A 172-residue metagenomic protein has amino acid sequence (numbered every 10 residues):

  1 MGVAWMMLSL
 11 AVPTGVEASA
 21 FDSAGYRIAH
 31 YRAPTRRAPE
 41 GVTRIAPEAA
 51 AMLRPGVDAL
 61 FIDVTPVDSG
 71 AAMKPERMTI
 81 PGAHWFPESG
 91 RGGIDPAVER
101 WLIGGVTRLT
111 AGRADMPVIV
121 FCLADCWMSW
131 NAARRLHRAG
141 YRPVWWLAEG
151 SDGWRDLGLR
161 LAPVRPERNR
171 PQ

Functional and structural regions predicted by a protein language model:
V3-E76, E167-Q172: Flexible, polar/low-complexity N-terminal or interdomain linker segments that lie immediately upstream of folded
A38, E48-M116: Positively charged, proline/Ser/Thr-rich regional signature most characteristic of the Rhodanese/CDC25-like
A71, G93, G153-W154, P171: Generic structural signal for helix capping and beta-alpha/helix-loop junctions
M73-K74, N131-A133, L157-G158: Short, solvent-exposed loop/turn and secondary-structure capping segments
F86-E88, L147, V164: Generic beta-sheet signal
W101-W154: Catalytic cysteine-centered active loop of the rhodanese-like fold, especially the PTP/DSP P-loop
L102-G112, L161-Q172: A polyampholytic, Gly/Pro-enriched intrinsically disordered region
W154-A162: Glycine-rich, charge-decorated loop segments at or immediately adjacent to ligand/cofactor-binding or catalytic sites
